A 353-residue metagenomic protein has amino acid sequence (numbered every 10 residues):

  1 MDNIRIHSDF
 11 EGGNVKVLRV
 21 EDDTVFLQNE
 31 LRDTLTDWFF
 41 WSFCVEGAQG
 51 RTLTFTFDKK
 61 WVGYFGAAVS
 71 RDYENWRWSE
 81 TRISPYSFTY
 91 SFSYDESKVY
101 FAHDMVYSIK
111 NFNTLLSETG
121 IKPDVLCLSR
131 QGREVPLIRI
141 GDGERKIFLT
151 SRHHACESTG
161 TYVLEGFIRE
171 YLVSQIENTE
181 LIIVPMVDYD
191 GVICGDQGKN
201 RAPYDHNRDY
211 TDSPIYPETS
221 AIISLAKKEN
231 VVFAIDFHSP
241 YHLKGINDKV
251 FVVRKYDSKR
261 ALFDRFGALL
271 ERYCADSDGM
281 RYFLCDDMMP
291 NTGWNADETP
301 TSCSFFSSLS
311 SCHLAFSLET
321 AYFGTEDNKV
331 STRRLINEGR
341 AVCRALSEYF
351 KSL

Functional and structural regions predicted by a protein language model:
M1-D95, V99: Extreme N-terminal flexible tails
W41-F43, L270, V342, L346: Short, Φ-rich (hydrophobic/aromatic) sequence segments
G63-V69, K110-T114, G160: A short, polar/proline- and glycine-enriched secondary-structure boundary/capping micro-motif
Y64, K110-N111, V192, K244 (+1 more regions): Intrinsically disordered, low-complexity acidic/polar segments
I83-Q131, G141-D142: Extended acidic/polar, glycine-enriched regions that form or flank non-catalytic beta-rich accessory modules
P123-I138, E144-C303, S307-G324: Active-site/substrate-binding loop(s) of hydrolase catalytic cores
T325-L353: His/Asp/Glu-rich mid-to-C-terminal helical/loop segments that flank catalytic regions of hydrolases
